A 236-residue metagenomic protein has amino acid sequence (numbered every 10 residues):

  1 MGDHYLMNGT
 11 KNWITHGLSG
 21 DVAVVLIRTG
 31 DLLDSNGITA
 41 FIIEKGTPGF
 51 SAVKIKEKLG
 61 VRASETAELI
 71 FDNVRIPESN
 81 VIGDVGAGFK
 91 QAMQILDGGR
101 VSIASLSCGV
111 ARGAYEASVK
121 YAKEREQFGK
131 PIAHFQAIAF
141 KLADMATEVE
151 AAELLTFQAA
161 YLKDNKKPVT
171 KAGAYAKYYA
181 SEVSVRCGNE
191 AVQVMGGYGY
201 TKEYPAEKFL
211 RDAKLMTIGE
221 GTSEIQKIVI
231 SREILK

Functional and structural regions predicted by a protein language model:
M1-L6, E68-N73, D84, M93-K236: Alpha-helical interface subdomain recognition
D3-H4, N8-A52: A short core secondary-structure module
W13, P77, M216: Nucleotide phosphate-binding site architecture
T15-S19, D31-S35, L59-S64, Q94 (+1 more regions): Solvent-exposed alpha-helices and their adjacent loops that cap or buttress functional pockets in soluble metabolic
G46-P77: Flexible, small-/acidic-enriched active-site or ligand-binding loops
T47-G49, G60-V61, V85-G86, A206-F209: Short, surface-exposed loop/turn microsegments at beta-strand edges and helix-strand junctions
S79-V85: Cytochrome P450 core scaffold surrounding the K-helix E-X-X-R motif and the conserved "meander" helix-loop region
